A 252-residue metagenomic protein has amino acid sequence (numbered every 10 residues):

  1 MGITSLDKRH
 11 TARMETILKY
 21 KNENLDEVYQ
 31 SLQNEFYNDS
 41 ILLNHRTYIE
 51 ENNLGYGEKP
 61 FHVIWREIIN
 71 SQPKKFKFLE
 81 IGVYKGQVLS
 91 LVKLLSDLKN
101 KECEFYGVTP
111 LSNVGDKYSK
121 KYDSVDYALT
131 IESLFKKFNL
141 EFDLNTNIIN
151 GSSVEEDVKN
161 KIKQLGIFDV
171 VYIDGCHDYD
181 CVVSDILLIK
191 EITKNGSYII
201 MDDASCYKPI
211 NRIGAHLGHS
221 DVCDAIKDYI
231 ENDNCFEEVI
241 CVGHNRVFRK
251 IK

Functional and structural regions predicted by a protein language model:
M1-Y56: Rossmann-like AdoMet
L32-K252: S-adenosylmethionine/decaboxylated-SAM
